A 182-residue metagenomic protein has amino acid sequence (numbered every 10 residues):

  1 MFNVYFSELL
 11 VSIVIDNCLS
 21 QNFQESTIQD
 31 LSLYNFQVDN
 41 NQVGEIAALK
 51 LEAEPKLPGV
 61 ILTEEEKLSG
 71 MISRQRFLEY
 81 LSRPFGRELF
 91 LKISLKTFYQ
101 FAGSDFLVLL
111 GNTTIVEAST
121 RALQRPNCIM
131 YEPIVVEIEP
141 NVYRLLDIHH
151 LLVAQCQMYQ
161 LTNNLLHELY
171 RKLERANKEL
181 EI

Functional and structural regions predicted by a protein language model:
M1-E179: Tandem CBS (Cystathionine beta-synthase) repeat/Bateman regulatory domains
I182: Primarily the dimerization/phosphotransfer
